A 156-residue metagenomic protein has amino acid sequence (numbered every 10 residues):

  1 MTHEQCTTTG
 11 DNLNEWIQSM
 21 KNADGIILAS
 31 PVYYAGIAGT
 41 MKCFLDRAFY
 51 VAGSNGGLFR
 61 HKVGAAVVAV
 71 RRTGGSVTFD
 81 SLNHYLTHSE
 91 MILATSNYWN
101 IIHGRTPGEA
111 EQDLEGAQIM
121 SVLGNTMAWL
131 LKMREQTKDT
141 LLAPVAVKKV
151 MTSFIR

Functional and structural regions predicted by a protein language model:
M1-T7, T106-E109: N-terminal beta-loop-helix "entrance" segment that forms/cooperates in small-molecule cofactor or anionic ligand
T2-H3, R60-V63, K138: A short alpha-helix capping/helix-coil boundary motif
T7-Y98: Helix-loop-strand module that forms the ligand-binding subsite of alpha/beta enzymes
I92-R156: Glycine-rich phosphate/pyrophosphate-binding loop and the adjoining helix
